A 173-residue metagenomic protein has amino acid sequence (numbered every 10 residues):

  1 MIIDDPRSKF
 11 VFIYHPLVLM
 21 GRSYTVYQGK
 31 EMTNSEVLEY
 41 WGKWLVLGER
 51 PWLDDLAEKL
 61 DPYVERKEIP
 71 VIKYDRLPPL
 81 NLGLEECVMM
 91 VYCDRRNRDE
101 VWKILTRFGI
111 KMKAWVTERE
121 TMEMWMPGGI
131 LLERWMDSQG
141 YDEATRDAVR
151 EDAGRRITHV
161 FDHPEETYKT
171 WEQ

Functional and structural regions predicted by a protein language model:
M1-Q173: Structured alpha/beta or helical-core interaction and ligand-binding surfaces enriched in interleaved
